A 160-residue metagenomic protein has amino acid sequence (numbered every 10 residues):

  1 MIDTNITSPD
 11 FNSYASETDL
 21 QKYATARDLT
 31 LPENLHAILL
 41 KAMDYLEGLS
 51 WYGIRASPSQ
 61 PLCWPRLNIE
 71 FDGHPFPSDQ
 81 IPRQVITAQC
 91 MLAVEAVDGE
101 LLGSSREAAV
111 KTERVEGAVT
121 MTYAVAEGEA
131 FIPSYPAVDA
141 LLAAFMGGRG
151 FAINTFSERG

Functional and structural regions predicted by a protein language model:
M1-G160: Divalent metal-cofactor coordination and adjacent catalytic microenvironments
